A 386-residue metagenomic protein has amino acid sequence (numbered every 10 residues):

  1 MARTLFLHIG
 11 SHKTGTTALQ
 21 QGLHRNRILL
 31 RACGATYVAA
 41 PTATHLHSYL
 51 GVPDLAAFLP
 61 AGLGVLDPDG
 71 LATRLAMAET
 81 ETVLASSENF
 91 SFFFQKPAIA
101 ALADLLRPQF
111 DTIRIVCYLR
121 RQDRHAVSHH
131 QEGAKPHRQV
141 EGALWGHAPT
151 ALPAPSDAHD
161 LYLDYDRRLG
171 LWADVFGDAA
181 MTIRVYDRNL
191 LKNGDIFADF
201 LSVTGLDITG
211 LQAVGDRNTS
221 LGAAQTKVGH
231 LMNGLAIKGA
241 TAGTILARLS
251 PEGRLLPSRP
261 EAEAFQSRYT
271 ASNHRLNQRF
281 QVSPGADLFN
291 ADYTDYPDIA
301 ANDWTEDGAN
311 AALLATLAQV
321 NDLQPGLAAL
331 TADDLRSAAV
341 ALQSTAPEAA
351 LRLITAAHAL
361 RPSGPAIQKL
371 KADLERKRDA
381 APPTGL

Functional and structural regions predicted by a protein language model:
M1-E348, T355, L360, P365 (+2 more regions): Anion-recognition interface
